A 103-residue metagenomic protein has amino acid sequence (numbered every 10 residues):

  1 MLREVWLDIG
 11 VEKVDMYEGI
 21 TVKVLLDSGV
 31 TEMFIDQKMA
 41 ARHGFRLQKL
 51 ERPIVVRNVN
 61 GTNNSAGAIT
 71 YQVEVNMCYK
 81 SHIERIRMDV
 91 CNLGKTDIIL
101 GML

Functional and structural regions predicted by a protein language model:
L2-E4, D8-G10, M16-L103: Aspartic protease
